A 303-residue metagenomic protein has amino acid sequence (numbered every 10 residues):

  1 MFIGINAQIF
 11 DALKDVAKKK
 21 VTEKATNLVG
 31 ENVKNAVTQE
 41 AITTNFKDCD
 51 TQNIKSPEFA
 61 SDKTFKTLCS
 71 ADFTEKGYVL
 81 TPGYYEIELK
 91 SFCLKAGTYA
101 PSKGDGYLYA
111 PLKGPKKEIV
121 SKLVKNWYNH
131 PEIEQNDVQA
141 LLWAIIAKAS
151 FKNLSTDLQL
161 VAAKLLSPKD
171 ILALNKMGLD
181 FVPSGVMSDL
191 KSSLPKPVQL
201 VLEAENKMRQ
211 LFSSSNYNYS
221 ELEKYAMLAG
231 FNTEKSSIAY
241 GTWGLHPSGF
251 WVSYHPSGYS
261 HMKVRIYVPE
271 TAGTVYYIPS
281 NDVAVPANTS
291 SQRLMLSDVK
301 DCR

Functional and structural regions predicted by a protein language model:
F2-G4: N-terminal signal peptide c-region/cleavage motif recognized by signal peptidases
A7-Q8: Boundary of Sec targeting at the N-terminus
A12-A17: Extended, helix-rich scaffolding/adaptor regions
L28-E132, N136-A140, S237, V268-L296: Short, surface-exposed polybasic-aromatic patches that bind anionic ligands, especially phosphate groups
Y84-I87, S91-K207: Mature extracellular/secreted ectodomains of secretory-pathway proteins
A163-R303: Long, low-hydrophobicity ectodomains and other hydrophilic envelope-associated domains
